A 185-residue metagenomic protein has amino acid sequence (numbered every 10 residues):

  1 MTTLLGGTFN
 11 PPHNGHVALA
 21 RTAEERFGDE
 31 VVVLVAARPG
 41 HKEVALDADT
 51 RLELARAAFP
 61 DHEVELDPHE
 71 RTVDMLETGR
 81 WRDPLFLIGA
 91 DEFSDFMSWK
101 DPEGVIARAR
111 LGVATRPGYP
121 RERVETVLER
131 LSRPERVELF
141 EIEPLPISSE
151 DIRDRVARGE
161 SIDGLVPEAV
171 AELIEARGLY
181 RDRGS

Functional and structural regions predicted by a protein language model:
M1-S185: Nucleotidyltransferase catalytic core that binds NTPs
